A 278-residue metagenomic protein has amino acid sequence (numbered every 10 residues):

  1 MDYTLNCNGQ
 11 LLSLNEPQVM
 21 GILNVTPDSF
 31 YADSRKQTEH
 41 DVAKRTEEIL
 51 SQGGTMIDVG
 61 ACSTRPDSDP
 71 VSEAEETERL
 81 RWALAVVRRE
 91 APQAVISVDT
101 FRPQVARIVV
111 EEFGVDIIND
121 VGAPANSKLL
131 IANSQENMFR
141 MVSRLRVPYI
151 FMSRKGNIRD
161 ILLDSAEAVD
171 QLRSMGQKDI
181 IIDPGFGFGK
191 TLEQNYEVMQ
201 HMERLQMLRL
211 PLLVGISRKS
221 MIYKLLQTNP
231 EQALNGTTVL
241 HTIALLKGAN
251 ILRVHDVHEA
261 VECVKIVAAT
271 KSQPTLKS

Functional and structural regions predicted by a protein language model:
M1-T26, K271-K277: N-terminal amphipathic alpha-helix/helix-capping segment at the start of soluble metabolic enzymes
C7, S29-E48, T64-W82, V86-R89 (+4 more regions): Active-site-adjacent loop and "lid" segments of alpha/beta metabolic enzymes
P17-M20, G54, D179, P211: Structural motif
I22, G60-C62: Acidic/polar N-terminal loop/beta-strand segments that form early-domain functional surfaces
K44-G60: Catalytic domains of carbohydrate-active enzymes, especially glycoside hydrolases
G185: Conserved Motif II region of HX4D acyltransferases
